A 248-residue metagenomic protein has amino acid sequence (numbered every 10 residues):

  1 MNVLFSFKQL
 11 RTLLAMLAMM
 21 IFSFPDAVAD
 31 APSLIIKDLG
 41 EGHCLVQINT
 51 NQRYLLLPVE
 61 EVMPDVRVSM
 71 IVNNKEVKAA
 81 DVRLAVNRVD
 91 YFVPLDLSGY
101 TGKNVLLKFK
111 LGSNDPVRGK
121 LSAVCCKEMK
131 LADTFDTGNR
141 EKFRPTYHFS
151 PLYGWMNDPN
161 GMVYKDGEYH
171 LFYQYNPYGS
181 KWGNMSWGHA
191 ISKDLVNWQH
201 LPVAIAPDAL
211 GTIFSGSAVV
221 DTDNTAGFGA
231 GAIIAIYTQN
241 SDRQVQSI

Functional and structural regions predicted by a protein language model:
M1-N2, I248: Accessible peptide chain termini
N2-L14: Bacterial N-terminal signal peptides that target proteins for export
V3-F5, M20-F22, L55, Y147: Short non-domain terminal segments
L13-S23: Bacterial N-terminal signal peptides
F22-P25, T225: Hydrophobic alpha-helical elements and their junctions with loops/disorder across both membrane and soluble proteins
A27-A29: Boundary at the C-terminal end of the N-terminal hydrophobic targeting segment
A31-I248: Beta-rich carbohydrate-recognition and catalytic domains
